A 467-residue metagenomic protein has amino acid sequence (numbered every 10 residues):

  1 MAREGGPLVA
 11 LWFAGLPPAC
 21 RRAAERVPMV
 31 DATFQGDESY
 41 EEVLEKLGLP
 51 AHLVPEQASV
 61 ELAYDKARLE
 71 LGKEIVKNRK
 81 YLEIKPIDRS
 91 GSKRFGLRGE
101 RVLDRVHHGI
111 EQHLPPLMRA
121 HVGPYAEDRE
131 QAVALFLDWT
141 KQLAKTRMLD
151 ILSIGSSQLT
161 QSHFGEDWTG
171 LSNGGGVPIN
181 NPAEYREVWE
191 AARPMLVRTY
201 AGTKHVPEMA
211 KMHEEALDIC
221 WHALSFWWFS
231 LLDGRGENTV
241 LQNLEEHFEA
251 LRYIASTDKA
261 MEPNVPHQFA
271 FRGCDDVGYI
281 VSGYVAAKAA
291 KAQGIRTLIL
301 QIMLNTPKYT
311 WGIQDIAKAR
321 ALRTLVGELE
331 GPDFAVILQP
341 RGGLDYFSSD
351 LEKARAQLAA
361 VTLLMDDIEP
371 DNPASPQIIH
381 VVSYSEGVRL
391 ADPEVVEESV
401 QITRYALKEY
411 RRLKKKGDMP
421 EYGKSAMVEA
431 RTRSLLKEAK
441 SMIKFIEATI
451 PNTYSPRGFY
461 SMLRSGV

Functional and structural regions predicted by a protein language model:
M1-R22: Cofactor-cradling patches in redox/metallo enzymes
R3-P7, E328-F334: Short helix-capping segments at alpha-helix termini
G6, M148, I295, P370 (+1 more regions): Residue-level recognition of short, well-ordered coil/turn positions that link secondary-structure elements
L11-W12, A19, V27-P307: Catalytic alpha/beta active-site cores
C20-A23, V388-L390: Short active-site-adjacent structural elements
R21, L251, A287, R323 (+2 more regions): Short glycine-/small-residue-rich flexible loop motifs, especially phosphate/cofactor-binding loops
P55-E56, Q314-E330, I337-V467: Active-site capping/gating regions of soluble enzymes
G176, G234, N238-L241, G273-G278 (+3 more regions): Alpha-helix capping and helix-loop boundary segments enriched in small/acidic/polar residues
